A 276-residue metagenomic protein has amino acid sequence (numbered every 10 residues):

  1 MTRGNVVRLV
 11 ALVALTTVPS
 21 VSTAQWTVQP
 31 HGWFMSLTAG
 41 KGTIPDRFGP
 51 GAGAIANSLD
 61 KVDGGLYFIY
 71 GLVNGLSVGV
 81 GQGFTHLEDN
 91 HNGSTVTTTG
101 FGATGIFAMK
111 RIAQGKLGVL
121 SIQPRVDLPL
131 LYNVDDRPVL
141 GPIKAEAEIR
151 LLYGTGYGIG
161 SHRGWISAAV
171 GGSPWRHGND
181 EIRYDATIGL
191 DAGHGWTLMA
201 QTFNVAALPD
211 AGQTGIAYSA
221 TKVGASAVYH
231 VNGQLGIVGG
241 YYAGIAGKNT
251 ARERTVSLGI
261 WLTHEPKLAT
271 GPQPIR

Functional and structural regions predicted by a protein language model:
P30-W33, T38, T43, P138-D210 (+2 more regions): Detector for outer-membrane/organellar transmembrane beta-barrel domains, recognizing the amphipathic beta-strand
W33-L37, V78-V80, G118-P124, G164-V170 (+5 more regions): Transmembrane beta-strands of outer-membrane beta-barrel proteins
W33-M35, V62-L66, G102-I106, A145-L151 (+5 more regions): Hydrophobic, lipid-facing positions within transmembrane beta-strands of outer-membrane proteins
A39-P45, A54, Q82-E88, I112 (+6 more regions): Transmembrane beta-strands of outer-membrane beta-barrel pores
K41-G64, S94: Surface-exposed strand-loop-strand hairpins of Gram-negative outer-membrane beta-barrel proteins
D46-F48, G178, T187-R276: Outer membrane beta-barrel transmembrane domains
V73-G75, T85, A113-L117, Y157-H162 (+3 more regions): Outer-membrane beta-barrel channels and translocator barrels
H86-E181, G215-I216, R276: Outer-membrane pore/translocation modules
